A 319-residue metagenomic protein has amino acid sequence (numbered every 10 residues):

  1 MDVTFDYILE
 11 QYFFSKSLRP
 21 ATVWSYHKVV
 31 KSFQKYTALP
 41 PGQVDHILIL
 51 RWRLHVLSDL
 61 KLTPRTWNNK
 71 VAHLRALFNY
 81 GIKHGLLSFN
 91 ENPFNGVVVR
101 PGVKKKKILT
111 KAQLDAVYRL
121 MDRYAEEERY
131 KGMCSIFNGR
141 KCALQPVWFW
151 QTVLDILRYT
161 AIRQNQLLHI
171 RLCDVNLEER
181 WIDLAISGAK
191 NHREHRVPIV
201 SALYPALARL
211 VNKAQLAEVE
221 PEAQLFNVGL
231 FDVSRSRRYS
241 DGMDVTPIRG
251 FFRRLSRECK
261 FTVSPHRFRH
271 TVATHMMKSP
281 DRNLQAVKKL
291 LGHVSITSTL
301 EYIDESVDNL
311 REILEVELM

Functional and structural regions predicted by a protein language model:
Q11-A21, K28-K106, L120-Y124, R140: N-terminal core-binding DNA-recognition domain of tyrosine recombinases/integrases
H84-S88, C134-G139, L157-E179, Q285: Short, charged phosphate-coordinating catalytic segments
L87-S88, P101-G132, K190-S201, V219-A223: DNA breakage-rejoining catalytic core of tyrosine-based enzymes
I108, G188, L291-V316: Catalytic-site neighborhood detector that most strongly recognizes the C-terminal catalytic loop/helix of tyrosine
A116-Q164: Basic, Lys/Arg- and aromatic-enriched nucleic-acid-binding interface segment
R140, R249-K289: Short, basic (Lys/Arg/His-rich) helix/loop patches that form interaction surfaces in the mid-to-C-terminal regions
T160, Q164-N165, H169-A206: Conserved tyrosine-mediated DNA breakage-rejoining catalytic core shared by Y-recombinases
S201-F261: Active-site/catalytic core of tyrosine-dependent DNA strand-transfer enzymes
